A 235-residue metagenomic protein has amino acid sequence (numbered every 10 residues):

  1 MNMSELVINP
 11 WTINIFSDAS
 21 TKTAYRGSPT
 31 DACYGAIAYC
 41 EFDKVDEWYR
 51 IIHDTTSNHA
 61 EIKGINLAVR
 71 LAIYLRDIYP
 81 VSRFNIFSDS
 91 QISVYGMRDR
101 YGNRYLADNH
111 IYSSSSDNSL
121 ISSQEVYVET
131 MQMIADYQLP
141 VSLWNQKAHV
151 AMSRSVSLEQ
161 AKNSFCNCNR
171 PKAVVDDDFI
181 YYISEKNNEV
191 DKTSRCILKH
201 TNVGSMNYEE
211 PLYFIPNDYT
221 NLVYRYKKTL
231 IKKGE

Functional and structural regions predicted by a protein language model:
N2-K63, L67-D77, M97-R98, R154-S157 (+2 more regions): RNase H-like nuclease fold core
S4, F16, S20, C33 (+7 more regions): Intrinsic disorder/low-complexity detector
E5, P10, I121, Y213 (+1 more regions): Generic detection of intrinsically disordered/low-complexity segments and helix-coil linkers/edges
L6, A38-C40, A161, L222 (+2 more regions): Extended hydrophobic/Leu-rich segments
N14, A32, I37, D46-E47 (+9 more regions): Intrinsically disordered, low-complexity segments enriched in small/polar residues
S20-R26, D31, I65-N187: RNase H catalytic domain
T56, I121-S123, Y208: Secondary-structure junction/capping motif
S142, F165-E235: Flexible, low-complexity interdomain linkers flanking nucleic-acid-processing modules
